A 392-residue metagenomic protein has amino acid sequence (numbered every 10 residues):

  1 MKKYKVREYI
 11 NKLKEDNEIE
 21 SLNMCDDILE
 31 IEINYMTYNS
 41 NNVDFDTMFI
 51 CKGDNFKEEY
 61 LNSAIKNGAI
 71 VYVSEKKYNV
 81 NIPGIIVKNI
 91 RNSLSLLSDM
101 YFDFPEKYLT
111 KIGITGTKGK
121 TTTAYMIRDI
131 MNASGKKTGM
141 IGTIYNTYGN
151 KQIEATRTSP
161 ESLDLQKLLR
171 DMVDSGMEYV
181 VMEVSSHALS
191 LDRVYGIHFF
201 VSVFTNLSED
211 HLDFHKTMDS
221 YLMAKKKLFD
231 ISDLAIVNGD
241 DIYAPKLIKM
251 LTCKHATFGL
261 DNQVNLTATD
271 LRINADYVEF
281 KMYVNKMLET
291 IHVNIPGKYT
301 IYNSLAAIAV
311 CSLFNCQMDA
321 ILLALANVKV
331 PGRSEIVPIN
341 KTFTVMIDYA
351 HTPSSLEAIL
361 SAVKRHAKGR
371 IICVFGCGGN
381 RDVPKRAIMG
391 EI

Functional and structural regions predicted by a protein language model:
M1-L96, M100, L234, I242 (+4 more regions): N-terminal leader/targeting and accessory segments in enzymes
K12-L13, L94-A235, G239, Y243-K254 (+4 more regions): Phosphate-binding loop of NTP-binding sites
N55-F56, V330, L356-I392: Active-site beta-alpha connecting loops in nucleotide-dependent enzymes
V71, G139, I236, I372-V374: A structural signal for isolated positions on well-ordered beta-strands in alpha/beta enzyme cores
E75, T117, T143, L260 (+1 more regions): Cofactor-binding loop segments of dinucleotide-utilizing enzymes, especially the Rossmann-like FAD- and NAD(P)+-binding
Y78-N81, S175, F199-V345, K368: Acidic, Mg2+-coordinating active-site environments of NTP-dependent enzymes
K120-T123, I347-S354, G378-P384: Active-site glycine- and acidic-residue-rich loops that bind and position anionic ligands or nucleotide-like cofactors
